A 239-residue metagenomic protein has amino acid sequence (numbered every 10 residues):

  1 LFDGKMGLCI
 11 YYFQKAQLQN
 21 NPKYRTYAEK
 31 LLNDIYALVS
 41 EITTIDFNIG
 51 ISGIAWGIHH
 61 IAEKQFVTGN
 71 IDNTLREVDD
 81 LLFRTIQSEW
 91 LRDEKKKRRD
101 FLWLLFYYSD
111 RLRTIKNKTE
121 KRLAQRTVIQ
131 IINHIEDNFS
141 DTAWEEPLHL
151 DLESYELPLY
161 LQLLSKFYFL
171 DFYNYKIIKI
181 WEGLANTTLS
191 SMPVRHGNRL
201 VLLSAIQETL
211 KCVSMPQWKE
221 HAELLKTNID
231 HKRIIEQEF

Functional and structural regions predicted by a protein language model:
L1-F239: Glycan-recognition and catalytic cores of secretory/periplasmic carbohydrate-active enzymes
